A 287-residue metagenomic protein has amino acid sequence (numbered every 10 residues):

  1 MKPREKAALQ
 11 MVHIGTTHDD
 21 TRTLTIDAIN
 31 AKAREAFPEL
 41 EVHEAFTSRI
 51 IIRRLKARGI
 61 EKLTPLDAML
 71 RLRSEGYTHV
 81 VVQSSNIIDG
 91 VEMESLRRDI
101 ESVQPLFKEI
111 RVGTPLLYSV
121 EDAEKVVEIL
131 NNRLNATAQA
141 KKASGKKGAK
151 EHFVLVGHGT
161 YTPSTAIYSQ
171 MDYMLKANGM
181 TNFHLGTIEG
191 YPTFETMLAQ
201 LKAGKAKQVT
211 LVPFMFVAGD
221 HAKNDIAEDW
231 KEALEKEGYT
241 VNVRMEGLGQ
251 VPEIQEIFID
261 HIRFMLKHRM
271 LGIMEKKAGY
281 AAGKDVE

Functional and structural regions predicted by a protein language model:
M1-E287: Extended amphipathic ligand-handling, pore-lining, and cofactor/metal-binding catalytic surfaces
